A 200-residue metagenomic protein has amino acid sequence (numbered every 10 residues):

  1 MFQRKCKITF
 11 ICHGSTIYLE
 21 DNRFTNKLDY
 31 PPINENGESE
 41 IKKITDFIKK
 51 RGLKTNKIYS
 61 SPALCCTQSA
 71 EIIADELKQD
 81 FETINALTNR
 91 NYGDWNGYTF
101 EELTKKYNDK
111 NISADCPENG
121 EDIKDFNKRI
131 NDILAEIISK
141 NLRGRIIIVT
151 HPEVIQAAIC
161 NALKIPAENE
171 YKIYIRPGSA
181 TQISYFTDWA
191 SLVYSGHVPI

Functional and structural regions predicted by a protein language model:
M1-K7, K50-R51, Q79-T83, R90-E101 (+2 more regions): Acidic, low-complexity terminal tails and accessory targeting/binding regions of phosphate-metabolizing enzymes
C6, I11-Q79: Active-site-proximal alpha-helix that buttresses catalytic centers in soluble enzyme cores
T16, V154-I155: Short active-site segment of divalent metal-dependent hydrolases/proteases that encodes the spacing between
P32, D75-D132, Y194: Phosphate-handling substructures
K42-K49, N127, N131-S139, I159: Generic structural signal for well-ordered alpha-helical scaffold segments
I72, A157, N161: Active-site signature of alpha/beta-hydrolase-fold catalytic machinery across serine- and Asp/Cys-nucleophile hydrolases
H151: Short basic (Lys/Arg) and small-residue
